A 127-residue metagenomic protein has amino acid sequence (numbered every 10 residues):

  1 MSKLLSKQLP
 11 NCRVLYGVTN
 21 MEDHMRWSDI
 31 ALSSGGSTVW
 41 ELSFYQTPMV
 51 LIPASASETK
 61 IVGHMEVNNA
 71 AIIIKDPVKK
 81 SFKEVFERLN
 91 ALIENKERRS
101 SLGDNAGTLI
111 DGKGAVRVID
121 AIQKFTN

Functional and structural regions predicted by a protein language model:
M1-N127: Nucleotide-activated sugar donor-binding and catalytic core shared by glycosyltransferases and related lipid-linked
